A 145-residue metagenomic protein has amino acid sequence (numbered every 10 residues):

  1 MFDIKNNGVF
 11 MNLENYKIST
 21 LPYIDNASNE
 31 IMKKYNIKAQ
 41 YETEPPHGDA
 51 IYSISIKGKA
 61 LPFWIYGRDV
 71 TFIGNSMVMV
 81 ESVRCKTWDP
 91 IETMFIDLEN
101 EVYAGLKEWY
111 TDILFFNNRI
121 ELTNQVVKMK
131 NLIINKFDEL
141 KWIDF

Functional and structural regions predicted by a protein language model:
M1-P62, D144: Terminal domain-start segments
F2, Y66, M79-D89, E121-T123 (+2 more regions): Secretory-pathway ectodomains
N6-M32, F63-S76, E81, L106-T123: Repeated scaffold domains used in trafficking and secretory/extracellular systems, primarily beta-propellers
E44-Y52, K86-I96, K128-K141: Structural motif
Y52-I54, T93, L106, T111-D112: Surface-exposed, interaction-prone regions used to assemble/regulate multi-protein complexes
K59-R68, G105-W109, M129-D138: Short amphipathic beta-strand/extended segments with alternating polar/hydrophobic composition
D112-F145: Short, Lys/Arg-rich amphipathic alpha-helical interaction segments that bind nucleic acids or acidic protein surfaces
